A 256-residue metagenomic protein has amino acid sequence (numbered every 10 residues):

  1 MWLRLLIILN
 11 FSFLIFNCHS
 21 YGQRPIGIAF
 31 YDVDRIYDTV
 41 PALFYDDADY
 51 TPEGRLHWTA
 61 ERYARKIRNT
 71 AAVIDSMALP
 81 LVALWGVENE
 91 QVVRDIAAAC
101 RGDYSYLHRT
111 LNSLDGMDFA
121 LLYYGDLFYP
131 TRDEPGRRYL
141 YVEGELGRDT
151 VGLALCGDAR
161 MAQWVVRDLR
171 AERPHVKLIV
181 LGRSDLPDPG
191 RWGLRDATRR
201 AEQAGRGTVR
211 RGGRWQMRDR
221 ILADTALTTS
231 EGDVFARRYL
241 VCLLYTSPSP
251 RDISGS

Functional and structural regions predicted by a protein language model:
I8-C18: Short, basic, low-complexity termini and linkers enriched in Ser/Thr/Gly/Pro that act as targeting/leader peptides
Y21-A99, D103, T110-L111: N-terminal, active-site-proximal structural segment of metallo-dependent hydrolase catalytic domains
D38-T39, S76, T150, T208 (+1 more regions): Coil residues (strongly favoring Ser/Thr
V87-C156: Structured beta-strand-rich core segments of catalytic domains in phosphoester-bond hydrolases
M161-E231: Metal-dependent phosphoesterases centered on the DNase I-like endonuclease/exonuclease/phosphatase
R218, L227-S247: Acidic, Ser/Thr/Pro-rich beta/coil linker or hinge segments at domain junctions
Y245-S256: Single conserved hydrophobic/aromatic residue that forms the stacking wall/gate of nucleotide- or nucleobase-binding
